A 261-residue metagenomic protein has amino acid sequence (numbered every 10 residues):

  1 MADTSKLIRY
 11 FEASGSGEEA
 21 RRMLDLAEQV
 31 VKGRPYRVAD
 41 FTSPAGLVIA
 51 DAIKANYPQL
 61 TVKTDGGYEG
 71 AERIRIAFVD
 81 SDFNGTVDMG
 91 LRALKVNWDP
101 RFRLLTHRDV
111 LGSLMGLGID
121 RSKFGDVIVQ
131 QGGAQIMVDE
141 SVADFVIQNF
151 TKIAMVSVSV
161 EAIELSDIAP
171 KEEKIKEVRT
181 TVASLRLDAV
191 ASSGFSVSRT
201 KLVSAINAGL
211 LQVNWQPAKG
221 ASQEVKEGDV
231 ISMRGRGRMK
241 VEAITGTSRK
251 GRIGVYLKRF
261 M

Functional and structural regions predicted by a protein language model:
M1-G194, P217, G237-M261: Ferredoxin-like alpha/beta domains used as RNA- or RNAP-binding modules
S184-G235: Basic (Lys/Arg-enriched) interaction patch that binds polyanionic ligands
